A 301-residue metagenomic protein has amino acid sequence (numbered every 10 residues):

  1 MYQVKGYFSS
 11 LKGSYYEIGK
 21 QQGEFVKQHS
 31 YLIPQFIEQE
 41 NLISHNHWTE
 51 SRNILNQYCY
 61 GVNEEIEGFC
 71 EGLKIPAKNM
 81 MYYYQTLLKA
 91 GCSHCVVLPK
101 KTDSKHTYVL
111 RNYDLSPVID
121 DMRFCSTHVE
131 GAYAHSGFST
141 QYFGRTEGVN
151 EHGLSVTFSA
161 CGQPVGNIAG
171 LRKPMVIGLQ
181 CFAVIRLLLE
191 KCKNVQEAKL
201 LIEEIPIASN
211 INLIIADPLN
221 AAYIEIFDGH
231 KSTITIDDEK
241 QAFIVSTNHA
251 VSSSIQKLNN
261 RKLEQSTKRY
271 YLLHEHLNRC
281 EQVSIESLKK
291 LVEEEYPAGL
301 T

Functional and structural regions predicted by a protein language model:
M1-H94, E190-E203, P218-N220, F243-T301: C-terminus-biased signal that marks the final domain/tail of proteins
Q3-K5, Q21, L32, F36-Q39 (+1 more regions): A contiguous strand-loop segment
V96, Y108, N212-I214, A221-E225 (+1 more regions): Ordered hydrophobic segments in well-structured contexts
N112, N150, N212, F243-N248: Asparagine-centered polar/low-complexity signal
Y113, A160, L219, D228 (+1 more regions): A broadly conserved detector of short glycine/acidic/proline-rich loop/turn motifs that flank catalytic sites and bind
N167-A222: Loop-centered beta-sheet repeat module
N220-Q241: Extended amphipathic alpha-helical segments with heptad-repeat/coiled-coil character used for oligomerization, fusion
